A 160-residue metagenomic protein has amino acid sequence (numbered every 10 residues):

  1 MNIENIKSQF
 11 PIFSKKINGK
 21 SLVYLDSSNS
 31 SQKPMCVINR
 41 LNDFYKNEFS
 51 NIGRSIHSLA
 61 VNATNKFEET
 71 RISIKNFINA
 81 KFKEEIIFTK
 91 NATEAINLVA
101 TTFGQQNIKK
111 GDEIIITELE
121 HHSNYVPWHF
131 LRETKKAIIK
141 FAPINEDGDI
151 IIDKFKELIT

Functional and structural regions predicted by a protein language model:
M1-T160: Pyridoxal 5′-phosphate
